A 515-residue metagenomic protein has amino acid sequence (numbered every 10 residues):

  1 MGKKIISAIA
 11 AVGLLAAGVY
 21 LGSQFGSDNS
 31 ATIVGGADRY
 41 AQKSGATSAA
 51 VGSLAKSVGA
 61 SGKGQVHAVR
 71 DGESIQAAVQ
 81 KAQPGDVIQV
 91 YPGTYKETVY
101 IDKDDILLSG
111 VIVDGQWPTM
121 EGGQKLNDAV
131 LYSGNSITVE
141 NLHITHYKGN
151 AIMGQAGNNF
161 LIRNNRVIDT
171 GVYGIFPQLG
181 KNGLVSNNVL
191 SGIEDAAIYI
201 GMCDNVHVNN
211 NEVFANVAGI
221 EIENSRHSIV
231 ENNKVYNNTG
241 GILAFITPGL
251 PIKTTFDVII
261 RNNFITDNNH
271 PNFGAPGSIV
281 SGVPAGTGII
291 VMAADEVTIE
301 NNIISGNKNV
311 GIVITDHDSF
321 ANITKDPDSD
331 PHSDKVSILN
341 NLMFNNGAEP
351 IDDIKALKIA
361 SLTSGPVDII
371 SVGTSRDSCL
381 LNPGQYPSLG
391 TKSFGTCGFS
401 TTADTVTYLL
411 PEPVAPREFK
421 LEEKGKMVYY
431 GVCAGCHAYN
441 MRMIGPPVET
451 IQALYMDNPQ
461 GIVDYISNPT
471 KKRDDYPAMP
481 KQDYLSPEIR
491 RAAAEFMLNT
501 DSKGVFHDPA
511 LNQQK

Functional and structural regions predicted by a protein language model:
S57-V58, I75-A82, K96-K103, Q155 (+2 more regions): Short, T/G/N/S-enriched strand-turn elements that build extracellular solenoid repeat scaffolds
S61-Q89, T94: Acidic Gly/Asp/Thr-rich repetitive segments characteristic of extracellular carbohydrate-active and adhesion proteins
A68, L410-V428, Q514-K515: Electrostatic cytochrome c docking/interface patches
V69-E73, D105-K148: Right-handed parallel beta-helix/beta-spiral solenoid domain characteristic of secreted/periplasmic
Y95-I101, W117-T119, Q124-D128, K148-G154 (+8 more regions): Short glycine/acidic-rich loop motifs that flank beta-strands on beta-rich extracellular proteins
S109-V111, N135-H146, N159-V172, K181-A196 (+6 more regions): Right-handed parallel beta-helix
K420-Y439, G461: Sequence/structural segment immediately N-terminal to covalent heme-attachment motifs in c-type and related
M443-Q452, N468-Q514: Axial heme c-ligation environment in periplasmic c-type cytochrome domains
